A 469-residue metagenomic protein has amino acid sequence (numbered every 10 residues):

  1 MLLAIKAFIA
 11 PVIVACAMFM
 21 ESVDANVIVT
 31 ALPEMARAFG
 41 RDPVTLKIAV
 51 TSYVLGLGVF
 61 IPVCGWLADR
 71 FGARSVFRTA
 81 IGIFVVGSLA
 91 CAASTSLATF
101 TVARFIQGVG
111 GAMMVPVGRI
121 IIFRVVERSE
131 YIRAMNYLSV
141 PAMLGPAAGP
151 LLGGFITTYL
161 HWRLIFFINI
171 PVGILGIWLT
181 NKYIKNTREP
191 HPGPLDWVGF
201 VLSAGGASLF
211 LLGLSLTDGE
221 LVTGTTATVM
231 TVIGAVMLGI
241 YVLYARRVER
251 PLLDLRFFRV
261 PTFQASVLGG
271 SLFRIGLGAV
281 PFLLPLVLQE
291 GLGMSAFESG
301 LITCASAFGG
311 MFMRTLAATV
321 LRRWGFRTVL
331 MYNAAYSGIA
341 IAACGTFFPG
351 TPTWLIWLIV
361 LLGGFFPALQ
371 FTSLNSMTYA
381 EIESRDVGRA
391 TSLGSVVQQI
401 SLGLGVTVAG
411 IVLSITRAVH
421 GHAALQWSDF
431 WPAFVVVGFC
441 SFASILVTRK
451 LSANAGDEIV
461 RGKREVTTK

Functional and structural regions predicted by a protein language model:
M1-K6, E189, R449-K469: Intrinsic disorder in cytosolic terminal tails and internal cytosolic loops of multi-pass membrane transporters
A7-V23, I28-T30, P43-V44, A49-V50 (+6 more regions): 12-transmembrane solute porter fold
D24, Y53-F60, G110, P141-G145 (+3 more regions): MFS transmembrane alpha-helix packing/gate-lining sites
A31-I61, L97-T101, F297-L301: Extracellular/periplasmic helix-loop-helix junction of adjacent transmembrane segments in MFS-like secondary
L32, G145-T157, H161, F210 (+6 more regions): Small-residue (Gly/Pro/Ala) motifs that create kinks and tight helix-helix packing interfaces
A38-F39, V44, D69-R70, A92-T95 (+11 more regions): Membrane-helix boundary and inter-helical linker elements of multi-pass secondary transporters
I61-V198: Helix-loop-helix hairpins in multi-pass membrane proteins, especially solute transporters
T158-G269, M294, I302, V437-G438: Hydrophobic transmembrane-helix bundles of small-molecule transporters
